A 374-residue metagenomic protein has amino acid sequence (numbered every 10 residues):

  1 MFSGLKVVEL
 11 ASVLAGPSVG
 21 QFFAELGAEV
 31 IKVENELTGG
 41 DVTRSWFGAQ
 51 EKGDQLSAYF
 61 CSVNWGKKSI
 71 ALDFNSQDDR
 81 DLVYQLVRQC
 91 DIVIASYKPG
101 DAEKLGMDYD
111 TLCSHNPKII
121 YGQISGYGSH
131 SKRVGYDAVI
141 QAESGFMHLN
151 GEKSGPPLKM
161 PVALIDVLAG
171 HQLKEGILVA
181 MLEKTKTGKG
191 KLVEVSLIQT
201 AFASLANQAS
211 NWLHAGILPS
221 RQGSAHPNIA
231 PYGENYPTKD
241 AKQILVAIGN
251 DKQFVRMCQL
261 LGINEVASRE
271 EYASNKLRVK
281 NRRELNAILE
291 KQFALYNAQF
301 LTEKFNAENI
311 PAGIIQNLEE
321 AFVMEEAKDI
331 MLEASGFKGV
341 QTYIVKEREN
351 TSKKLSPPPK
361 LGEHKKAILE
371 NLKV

Functional and structural regions predicted by a protein language model:
M1-K186, K360, H364-V374: N-terminal helix-loop segment corresponding to the beta1-alpha1 unit of nucleotide/adenylate-binding folds
L37, G126-G128, L197-F202, D240 (+2 more regions): Glycine-rich beta-alpha junction loops
K52, F60, Q222-N228, E234-N235 (+2 more regions): Short Gly/Pro-enriched turn/cap motifs at secondary-structure boundaries
S129, S154-V162, T185-A201, R221-N228 (+1 more regions): Conserved Rossmann-fold dehydrogenase catalytic segment
G170-G190, A203, N207-G216, C258-E265: Oxidoreductase and adenylate-handling cofactor-binding alpha/beta cores
P227, Y232-E308, A312: Aromatic-enriched alpha-helical interface/lid elements that frame and gate functional surfaces
N306-A327: Conserved PLP cofactor-binding pocket of PLP-dependent enzymes
L332-V374: Flexible, small-/acidic-enriched active-site or ligand-binding loops
